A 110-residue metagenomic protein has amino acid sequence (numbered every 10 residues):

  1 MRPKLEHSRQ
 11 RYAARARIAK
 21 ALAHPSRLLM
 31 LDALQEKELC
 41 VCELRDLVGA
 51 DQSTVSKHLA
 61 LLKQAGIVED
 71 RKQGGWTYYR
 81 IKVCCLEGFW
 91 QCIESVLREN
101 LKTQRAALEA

Functional and structural regions predicted by a protein language model:
M1-A14, Q35, C85-A110: Amphipathic alpha-helical dimerization/coiled-coil segments that flank or bridge DNA-binding/regulatory modules
A13-S53, Q73-L86: N-terminal helix-turn-helix DNA-binding core of bacterial DNA-binding proteins
D46, K63-Q64: Alpha-helical residues within the helix-turn-helix
L59-A60: Short, hydrophobic-biased segments on the C-terminal half of alpha helices that form "recognition helices"
K72-G75, L108-A110: Noncatalytic linker/hinge segments flanking ATPase motor cores
